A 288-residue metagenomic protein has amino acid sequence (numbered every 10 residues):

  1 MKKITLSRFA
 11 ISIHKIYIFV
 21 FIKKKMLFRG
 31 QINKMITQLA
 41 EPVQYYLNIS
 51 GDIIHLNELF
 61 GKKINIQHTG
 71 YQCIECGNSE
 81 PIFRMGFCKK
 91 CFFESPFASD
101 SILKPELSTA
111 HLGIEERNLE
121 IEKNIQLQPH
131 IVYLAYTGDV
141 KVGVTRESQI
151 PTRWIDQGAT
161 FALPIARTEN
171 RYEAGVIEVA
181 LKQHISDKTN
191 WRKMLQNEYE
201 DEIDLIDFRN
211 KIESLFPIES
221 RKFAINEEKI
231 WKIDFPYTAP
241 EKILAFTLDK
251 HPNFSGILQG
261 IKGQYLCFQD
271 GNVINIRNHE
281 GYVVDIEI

Functional and structural regions predicted by a protein language model:
M1-K25: N-terminal amphipathic/basic-hydrophobic helices that include classical n-h-c signal peptides and signal-anchor
F21-I288: Non-catalytic accessory segments flanking enzymatic or RNA/DNA-binding domains
